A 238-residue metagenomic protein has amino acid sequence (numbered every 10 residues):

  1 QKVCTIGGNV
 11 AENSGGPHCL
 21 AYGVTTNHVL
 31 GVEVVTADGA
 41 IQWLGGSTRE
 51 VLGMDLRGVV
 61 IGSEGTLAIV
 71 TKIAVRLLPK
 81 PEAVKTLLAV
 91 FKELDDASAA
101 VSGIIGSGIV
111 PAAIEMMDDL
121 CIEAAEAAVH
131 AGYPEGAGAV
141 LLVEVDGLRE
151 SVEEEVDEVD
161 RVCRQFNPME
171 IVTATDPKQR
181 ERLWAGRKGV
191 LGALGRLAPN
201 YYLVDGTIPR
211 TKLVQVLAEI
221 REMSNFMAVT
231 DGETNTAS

Functional and structural regions predicted by a protein language model:
Q1-M117: FAD-binding subdomain of flavoenzyme oxidoreductases
V75-P79, K85, A89-S238: C-terminal substrate-recognition/cap domain of FAD-linked oxidoreductases
